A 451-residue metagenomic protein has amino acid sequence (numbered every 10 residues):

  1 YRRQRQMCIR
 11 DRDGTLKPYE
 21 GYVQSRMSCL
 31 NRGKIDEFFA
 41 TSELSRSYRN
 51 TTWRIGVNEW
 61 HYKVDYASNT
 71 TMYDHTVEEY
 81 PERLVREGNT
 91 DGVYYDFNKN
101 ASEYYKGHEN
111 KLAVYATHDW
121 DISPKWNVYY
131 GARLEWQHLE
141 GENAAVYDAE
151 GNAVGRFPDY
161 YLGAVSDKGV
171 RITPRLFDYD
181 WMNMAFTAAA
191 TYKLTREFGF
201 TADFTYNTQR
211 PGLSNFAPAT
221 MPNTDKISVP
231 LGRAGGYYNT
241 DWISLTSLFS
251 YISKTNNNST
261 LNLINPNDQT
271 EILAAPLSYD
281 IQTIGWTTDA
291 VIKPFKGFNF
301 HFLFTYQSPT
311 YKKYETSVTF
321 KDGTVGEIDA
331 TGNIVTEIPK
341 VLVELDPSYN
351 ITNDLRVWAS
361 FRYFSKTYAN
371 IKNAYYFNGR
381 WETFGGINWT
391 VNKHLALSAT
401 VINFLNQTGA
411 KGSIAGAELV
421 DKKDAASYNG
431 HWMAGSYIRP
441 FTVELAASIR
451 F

Functional and structural regions predicted by a protein language model:
Y1-D11: Single conserved hydrophobic/aromatic residue that forms the stacking wall/gate of nucleotide- or nucleobase-binding
R3, Y62-S68, Y73, E78-Y80 (+15 more regions): Outer-membrane beta-barrel proteins
R10-K17, Y66-N100, D148-V170, T220-N223 (+3 more regions): Surface-exposed loop/turn segments flanking beta-strands in extracellular/periplasmic regions
S25-L30, F39, K99-Y104, T117 (+9 more regions): Extracellular loop and loop/strand-boundary signature of outer-membrane beta-barrel proteins
G33-E37, S47-Y62, A67-N69, H75-V77 (+6 more regions): Structural signature of Gram-negative outer-membrane beta-barrels, strongest in the C-terminal barrel of TonB-dependent
P124, W242-S244, S250-I371, A446-R450: Gram-negative outer-membrane beta-barrel transporters
A188, G232-Y238, I264, V343-Y349 (+2 more regions): Feature captures outer-membrane beta-barrel proteins of Gram-negative bacteria and organelles
S365-Y368, W389-F451: C-terminal beta-signal and adjacent terminal beta-strands/loops of Gram-negative outer-membrane beta-barrel proteins
